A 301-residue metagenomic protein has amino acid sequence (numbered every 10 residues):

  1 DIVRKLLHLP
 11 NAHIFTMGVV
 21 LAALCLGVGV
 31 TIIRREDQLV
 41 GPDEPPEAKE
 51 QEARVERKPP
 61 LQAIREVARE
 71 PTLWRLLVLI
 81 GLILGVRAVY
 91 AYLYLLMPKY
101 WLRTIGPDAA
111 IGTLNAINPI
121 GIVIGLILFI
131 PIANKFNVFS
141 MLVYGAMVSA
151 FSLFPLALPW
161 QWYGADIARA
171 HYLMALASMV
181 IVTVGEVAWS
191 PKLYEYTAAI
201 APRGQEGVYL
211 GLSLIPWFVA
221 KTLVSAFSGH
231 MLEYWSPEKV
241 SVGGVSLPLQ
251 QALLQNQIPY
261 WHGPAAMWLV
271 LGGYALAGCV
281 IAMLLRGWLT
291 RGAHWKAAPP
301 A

Functional and structural regions predicted by a protein language model:
R4, I124-Y144: Helix-to-loop junctions at the C-terminal end of transmembrane segments in multipass secondary transporters
A12-T31, W261-L284: Symmetry-related core transmembrane helices of the 12-TM Major Facilitator Superfamily/SLC fold
G41-L79: Juxtamembrane intracellular "pre-TM" segments in multi-pass secondary transporters
P71-T113, S225: Extracytoplasmic gate region of multi-pass secondary transporters
M97-V123, R169, L173-A177, V208 (+1 more regions): Loop-to-transmembrane helix entry
W101, V187-P202: Intracellular juxtamembrane helix-capping segments at the cytosolic ends of symmetry-related transmembrane helices
D108-A109, A198-S213: Loop-to-transmembrane helix entry/capping segments in MFS-fold secondary transporters and related SLC/MFSD carriers
M147-A168: C-terminal ends and interior cores of transmembrane alpha-helices in multi-pass membrane transporters/permeases
